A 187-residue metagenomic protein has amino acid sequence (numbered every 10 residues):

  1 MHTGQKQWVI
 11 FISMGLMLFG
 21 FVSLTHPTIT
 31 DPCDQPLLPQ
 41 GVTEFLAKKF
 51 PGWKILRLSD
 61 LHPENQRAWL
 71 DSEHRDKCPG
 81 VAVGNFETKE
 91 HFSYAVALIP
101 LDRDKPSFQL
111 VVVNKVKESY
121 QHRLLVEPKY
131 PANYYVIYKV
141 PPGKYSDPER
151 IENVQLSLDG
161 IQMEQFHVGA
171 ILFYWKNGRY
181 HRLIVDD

Functional and structural regions predicted by a protein language model:
H2-I12: Bacterial N-terminal signal peptides that target proteins for export
S13-V22, H26-I55, S119-D187: Acidic, small-residue rich beta-repeat scaffolds with periodic aromatic anchors
P63-N85: Short N-terminal edge-element motif at the start of the domain
D71-E73, I99-D104, Q162-M163: Short consensus segments that form the blades of beta-propeller domains, in both extracellular/periplasmic
V81-A82, T88-L98, V154-Q162: Acidic/hydrophobic-patterned starts of short beta strands in beta-sheet-rich repeat architectures
F86, I99-L101, K115-K117: Solvent-exposed coil/turn segments that connect beta secondary-structure elements in extracytoplasmic/periplasmic
E90-F92, L101-K105, S119: Primarily extracytoplasmic ectodomains and periplasmic/lumenal surface modules that are beta-strand-rich
R103-V112, A170-L172: Structural motif
